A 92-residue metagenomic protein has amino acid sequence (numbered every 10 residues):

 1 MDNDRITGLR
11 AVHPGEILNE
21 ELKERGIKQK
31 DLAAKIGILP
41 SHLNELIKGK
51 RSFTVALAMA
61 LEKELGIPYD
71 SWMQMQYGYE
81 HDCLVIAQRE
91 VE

Functional and structural regions predicted by a protein language model:
D2-K28, Q74: A short, Lys/Arg-rich alpha-helix, primarily the initiator
L22, A33, E62: The alpha-helix within a helix-turn-helix
I27-E45: Short alpha-helical DNA-recognition segment
I47, L57, Q76: DNA major-groove recognition helix of helix-turn-helix
K50-A56, H81-L84: Short, solvent-exposed alpha-helical "recognition" segments
A56-S71: DNA major-groove recognition helix of helix-turn-helix/homeodomain DNA-binding modules
M73-E92: Short, charged recognition helix plus adjacent turn of helix-turn-helix-like nucleic-acid-binding domains
